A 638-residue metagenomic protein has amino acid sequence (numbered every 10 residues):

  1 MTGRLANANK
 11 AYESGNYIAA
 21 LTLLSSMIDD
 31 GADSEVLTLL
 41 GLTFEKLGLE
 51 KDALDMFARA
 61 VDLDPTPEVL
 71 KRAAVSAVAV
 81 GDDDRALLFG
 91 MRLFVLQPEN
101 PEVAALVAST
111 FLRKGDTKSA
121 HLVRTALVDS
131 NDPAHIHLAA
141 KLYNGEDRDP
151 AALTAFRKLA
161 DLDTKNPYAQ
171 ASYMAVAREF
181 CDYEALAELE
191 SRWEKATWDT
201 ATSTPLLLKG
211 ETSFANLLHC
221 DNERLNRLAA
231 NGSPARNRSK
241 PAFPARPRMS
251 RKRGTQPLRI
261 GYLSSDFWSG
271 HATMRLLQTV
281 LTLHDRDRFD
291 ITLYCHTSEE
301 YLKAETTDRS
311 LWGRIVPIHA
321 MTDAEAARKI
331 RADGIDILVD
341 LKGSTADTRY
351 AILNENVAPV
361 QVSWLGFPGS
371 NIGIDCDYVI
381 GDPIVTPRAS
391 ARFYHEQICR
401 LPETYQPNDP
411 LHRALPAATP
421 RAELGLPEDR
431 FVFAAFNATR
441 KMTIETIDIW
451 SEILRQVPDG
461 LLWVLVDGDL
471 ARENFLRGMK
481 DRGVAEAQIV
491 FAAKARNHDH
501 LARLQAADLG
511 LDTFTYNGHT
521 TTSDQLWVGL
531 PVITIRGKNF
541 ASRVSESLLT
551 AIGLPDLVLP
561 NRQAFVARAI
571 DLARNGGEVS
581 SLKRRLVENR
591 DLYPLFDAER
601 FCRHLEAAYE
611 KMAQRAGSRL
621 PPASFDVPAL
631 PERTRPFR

Functional and structural regions predicted by a protein language model:
M1-G425, A438, K480-R482, R496-A507 (+3 more regions): Alpha-helical solenoid repeat scaffolds of the TPR/TPR-like class and their adjacent stem/linker regions that mediate
M27, T279-D287, I444-P458: Short hydrophobic signal-anchor/transmembrane segments that target glycosyltransferases and glycosylation machinery
T255-R259, P427-A434, G460-L461: Charged active-site motifs of nucleotide-sugar-dependent glycosyltransferases
R288-D290, S451-D481: A conserved nucleotide-sugar
P317-H319, A487-R496, F514: Active-site donor-binding acidic/aromatic loop of nucleotide-activated sugar and phosphosugar transferases involved
K342, D512-G518, R536: Short Ser/Thr-rich beta->loop micro-motif in glycosyltransferases that lines and helps position the nucleotide-sugar
Q525-W527, T550: Short alpha-helix at the nucleotide-sugar/activated-sugar donor binding site of glycosyltransferases and closely
P531-F540: Short hydrophobic beta-strand element within catalytic cores of glycosyltransferases and related nucleotide-activated
